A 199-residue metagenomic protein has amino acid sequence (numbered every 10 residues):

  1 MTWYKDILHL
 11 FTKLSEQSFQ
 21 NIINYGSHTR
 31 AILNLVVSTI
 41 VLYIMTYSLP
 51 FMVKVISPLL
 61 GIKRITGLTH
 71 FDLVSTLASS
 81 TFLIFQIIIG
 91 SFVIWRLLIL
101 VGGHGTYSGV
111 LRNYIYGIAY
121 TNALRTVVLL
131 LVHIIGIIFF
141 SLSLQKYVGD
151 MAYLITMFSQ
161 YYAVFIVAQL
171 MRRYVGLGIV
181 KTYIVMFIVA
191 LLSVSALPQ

Functional and structural regions predicted by a protein language model:
M1-T66: N-terminal juxtamembrane cytosolic/stromal segments of multi-pass membrane proteins
I22-T29, H104-G109, R172-V180: Membrane-interface helix-boundary motifs at transmembrane edges
S38, L42, A78-Q86, I155-T156: Alpha-helical transmembrane segments of multi-pass integral membrane proteins
Y43-I44, I118, N122, A190-P198: Aromatic-anchored segments of alpha-helical transmembrane domains
T46, P50-S57, I94-G102, V128 (+2 more regions): Membrane-water interface at transmembrane helix exits
I56-L73, H133-M151: Membrane-interfacial helix-loop-helix connectors in multipass membrane proteins
I65-V132: Alpha-helical transmembrane segments with an aromatic anchor "belt"
I137-Q199: Terminal transmembrane helical module of multi-pass membrane proteins
